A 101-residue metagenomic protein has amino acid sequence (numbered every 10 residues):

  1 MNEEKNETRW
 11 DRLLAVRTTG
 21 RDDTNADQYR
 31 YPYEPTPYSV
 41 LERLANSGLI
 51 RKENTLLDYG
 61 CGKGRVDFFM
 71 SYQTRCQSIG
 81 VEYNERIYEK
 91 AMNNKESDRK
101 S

Functional and structural regions predicted by a protein language model:
M1-R51: S-adenosyl-L-methionine
E53-G62: Conserved class I S-adenosyl-L-methionine
G64-F68: Glycine-rich SAM-binding Motif I of class I
S71-Y72: Gly/Ala-rich phosphate-binding loop of Rossmann-like dinucleotide-binding domains, activating on the conserved
C76-V81: Short beta-strand element of Class I
N84: Conserved SAM/SAH-binding beta-strand->alpha-helix loop
A91-M92: Conserved SAM-binding loop
S101: Conserved small/polar residues in nucleotide/adenosyl-binding loops
